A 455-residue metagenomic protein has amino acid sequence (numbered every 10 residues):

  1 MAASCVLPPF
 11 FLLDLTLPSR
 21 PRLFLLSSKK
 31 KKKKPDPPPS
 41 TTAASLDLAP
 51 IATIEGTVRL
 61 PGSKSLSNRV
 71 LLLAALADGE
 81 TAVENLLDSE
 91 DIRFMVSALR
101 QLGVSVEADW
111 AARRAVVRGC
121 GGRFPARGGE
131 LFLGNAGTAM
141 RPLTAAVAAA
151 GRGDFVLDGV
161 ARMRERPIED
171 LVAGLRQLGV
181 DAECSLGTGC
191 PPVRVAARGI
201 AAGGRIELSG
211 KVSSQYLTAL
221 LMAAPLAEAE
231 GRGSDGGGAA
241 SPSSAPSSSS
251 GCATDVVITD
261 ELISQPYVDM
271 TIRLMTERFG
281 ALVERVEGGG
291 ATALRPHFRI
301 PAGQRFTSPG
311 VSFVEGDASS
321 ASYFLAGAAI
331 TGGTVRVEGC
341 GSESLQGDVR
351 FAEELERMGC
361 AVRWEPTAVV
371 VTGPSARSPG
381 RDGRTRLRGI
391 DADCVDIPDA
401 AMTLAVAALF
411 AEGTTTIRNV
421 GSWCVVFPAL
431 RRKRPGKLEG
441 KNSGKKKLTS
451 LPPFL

Functional and structural regions predicted by a protein language model:
A2-L455: Short, structured segments at the rim of ligand-binding sites
